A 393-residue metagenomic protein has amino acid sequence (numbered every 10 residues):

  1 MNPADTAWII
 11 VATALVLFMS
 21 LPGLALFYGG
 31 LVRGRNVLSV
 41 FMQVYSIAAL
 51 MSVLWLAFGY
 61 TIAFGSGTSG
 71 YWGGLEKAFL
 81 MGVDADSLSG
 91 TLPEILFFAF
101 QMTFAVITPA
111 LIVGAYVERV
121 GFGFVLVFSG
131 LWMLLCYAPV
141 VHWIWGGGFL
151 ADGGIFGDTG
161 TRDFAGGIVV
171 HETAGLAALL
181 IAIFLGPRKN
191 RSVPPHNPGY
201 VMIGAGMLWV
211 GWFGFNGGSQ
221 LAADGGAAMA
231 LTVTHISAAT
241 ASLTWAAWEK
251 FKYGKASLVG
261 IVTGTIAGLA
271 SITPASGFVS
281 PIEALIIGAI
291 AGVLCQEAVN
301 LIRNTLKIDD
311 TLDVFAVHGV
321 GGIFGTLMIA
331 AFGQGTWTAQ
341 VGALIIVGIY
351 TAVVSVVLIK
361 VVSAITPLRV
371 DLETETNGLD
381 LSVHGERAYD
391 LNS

Functional and structural regions predicted by a protein language model:
M1-S393: Hydrophobic alpha-helical transmembrane bundles of multi-pass membrane proteins
